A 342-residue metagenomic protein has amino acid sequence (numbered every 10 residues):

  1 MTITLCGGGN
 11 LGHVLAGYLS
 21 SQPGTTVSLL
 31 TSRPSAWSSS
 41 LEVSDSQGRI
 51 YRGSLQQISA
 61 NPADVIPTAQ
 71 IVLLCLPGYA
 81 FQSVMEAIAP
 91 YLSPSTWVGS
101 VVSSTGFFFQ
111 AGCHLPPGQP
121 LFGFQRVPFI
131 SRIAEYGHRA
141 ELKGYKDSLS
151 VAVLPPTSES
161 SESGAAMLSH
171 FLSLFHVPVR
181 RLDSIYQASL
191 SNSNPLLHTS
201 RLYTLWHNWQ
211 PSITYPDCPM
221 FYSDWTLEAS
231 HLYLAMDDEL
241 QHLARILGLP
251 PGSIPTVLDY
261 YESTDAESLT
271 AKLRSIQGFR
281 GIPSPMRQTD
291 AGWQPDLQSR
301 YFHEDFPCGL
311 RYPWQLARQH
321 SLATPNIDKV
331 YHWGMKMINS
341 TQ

Functional and structural regions predicted by a protein language model:
M1-I50: NAD(P)+-binding Rossmann beta1-loop-alpha1 motif at the extreme N-terminus of oxidoreductases
T31-R33, P62, V102, Q125 (+1 more regions): Residues at the C-termini of beta-strands that transition into short coil/loop
G48-Q57, P117-P120: A short helix-to-beta-strand connector/capping loop
S54-T68: Short acidic low-complexity segments
I71-L74, G78-A140: Rossmann-like NAD(P)(H) cofactor-binding subdomain of soluble oxidoreductases
A134-K143, N192-T199: Short, surface-exposed amphipathic charged segments that create phosphate/polyanion-binding patches used for binding
V151-V257: Active-site-lining helix/loop region of Rossmann-like oxidoreductase modules
P216, S223, S230-Q342: NAD(P)-dependent Rossmann-like dehydrogenase/reductase catalytic/cofactor-binding core
